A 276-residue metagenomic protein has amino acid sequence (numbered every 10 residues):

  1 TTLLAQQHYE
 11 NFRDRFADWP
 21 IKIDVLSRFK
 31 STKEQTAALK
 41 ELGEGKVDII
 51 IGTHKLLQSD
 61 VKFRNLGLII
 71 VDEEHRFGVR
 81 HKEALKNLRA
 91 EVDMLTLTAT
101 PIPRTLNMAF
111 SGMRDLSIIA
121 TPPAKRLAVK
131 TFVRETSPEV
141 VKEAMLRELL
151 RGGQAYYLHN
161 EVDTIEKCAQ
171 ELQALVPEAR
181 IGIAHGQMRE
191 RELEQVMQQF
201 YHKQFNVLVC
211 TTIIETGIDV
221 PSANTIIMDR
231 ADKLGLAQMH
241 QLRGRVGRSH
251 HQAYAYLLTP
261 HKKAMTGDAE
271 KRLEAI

Functional and structural regions predicted by a protein language model:
T2-E274: Inter-lobe coupling/hinge segments of SF2-like helicase ATPases
